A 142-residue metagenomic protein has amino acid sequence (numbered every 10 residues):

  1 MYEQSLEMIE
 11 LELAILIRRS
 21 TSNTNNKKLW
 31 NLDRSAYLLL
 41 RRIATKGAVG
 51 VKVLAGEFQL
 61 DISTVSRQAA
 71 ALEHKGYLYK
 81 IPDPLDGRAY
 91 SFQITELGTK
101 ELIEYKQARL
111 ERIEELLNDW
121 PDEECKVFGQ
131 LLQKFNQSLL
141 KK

Functional and structural regions predicted by a protein language model:
M1-R34: N-terminal leader segment of winged-helix/HTH proteins
Y2, A44, Q59, I103-K106 (+2 more regions): Alpha-solenoid HEAT/Armadillo repeat architecture
R18, R41-T45, K106, Q133: Short, locally clustered residues in the helix-turn-helix/winged-helix DNA-binding domain
S22-T64: N-terminal helix-turn-helix DNA-binding core of bacterial DNA-binding proteins
G47-Y90: Canonical helix-turn-helix DNA-binding module
P84-Y105: Basic, amphipathic "hinge/linker" alpha-helix immediately C-terminal to the N-terminal HTH DNA-binding motif
Q107-K142: Terminal interaction helix/tail motif
